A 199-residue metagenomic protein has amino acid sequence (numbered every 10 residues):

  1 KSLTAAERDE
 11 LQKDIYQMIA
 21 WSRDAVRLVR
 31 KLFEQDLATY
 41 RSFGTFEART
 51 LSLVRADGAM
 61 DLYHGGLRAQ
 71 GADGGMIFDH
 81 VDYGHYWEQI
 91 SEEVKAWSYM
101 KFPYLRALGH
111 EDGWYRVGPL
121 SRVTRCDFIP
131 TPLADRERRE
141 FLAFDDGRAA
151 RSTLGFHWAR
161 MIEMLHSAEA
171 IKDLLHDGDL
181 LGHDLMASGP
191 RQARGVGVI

Functional and structural regions predicted by a protein language model:
K1-I199: Active-site bordering "gate/hinge" segments that shape substrate access to catalytic or cofactor-binding pockets
